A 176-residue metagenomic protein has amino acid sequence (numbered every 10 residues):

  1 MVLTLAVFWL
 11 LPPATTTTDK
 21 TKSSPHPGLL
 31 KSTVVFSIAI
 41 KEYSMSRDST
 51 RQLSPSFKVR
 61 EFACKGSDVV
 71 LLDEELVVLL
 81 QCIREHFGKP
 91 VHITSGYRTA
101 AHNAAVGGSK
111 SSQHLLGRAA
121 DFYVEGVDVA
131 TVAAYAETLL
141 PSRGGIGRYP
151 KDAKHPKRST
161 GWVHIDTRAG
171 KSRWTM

Functional and structural regions predicted by a protein language model:
L5-A14, T18-H86, H92, R158 (+1 more regions): Extracytoplasmic cell-surface/polysaccharide-interacting catalytic and binding patches
P12, K22, V70, S111 (+1 more regions): Catalytic cores and adjacent binding grooves of peptidoglycan-active enzymes
C82-H86, P90, Y135-S142: Structured segments of extracytoplasmic/periplasmic soluble domains in secreted or envelope-associated proteins
I83-R84, T99, F122: Cysteine-centered nucleophilic/redox motifs
H92-T94, Y123: Short, conserved beta-strand segments within well-ordered enzyme catalytic domains that often line or immediately flank
T94-A104: Acidic helix-start/capping segments at beta-turn-to-alpha-helix junctions
V106-G108: Alpha-helical scaffolding within the catalytic cores of extracellular/periplasmic polymer-degrading hydrolases
